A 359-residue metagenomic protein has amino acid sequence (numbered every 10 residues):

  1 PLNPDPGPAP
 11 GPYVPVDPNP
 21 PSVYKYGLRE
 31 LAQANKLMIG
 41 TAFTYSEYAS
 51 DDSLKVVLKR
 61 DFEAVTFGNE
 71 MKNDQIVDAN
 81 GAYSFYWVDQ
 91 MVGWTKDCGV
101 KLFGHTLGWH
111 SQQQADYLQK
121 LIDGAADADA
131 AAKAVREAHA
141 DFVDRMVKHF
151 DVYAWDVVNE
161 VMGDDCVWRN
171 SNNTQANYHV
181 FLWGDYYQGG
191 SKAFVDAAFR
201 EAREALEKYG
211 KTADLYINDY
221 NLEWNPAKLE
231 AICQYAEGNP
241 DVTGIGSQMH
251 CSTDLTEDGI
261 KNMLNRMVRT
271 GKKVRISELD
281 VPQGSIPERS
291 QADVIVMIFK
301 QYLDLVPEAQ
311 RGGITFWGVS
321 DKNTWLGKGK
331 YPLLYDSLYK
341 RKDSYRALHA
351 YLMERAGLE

Functional and structural regions predicted by a protein language model:
P1-K25: Bacterial Sec-dependent N-terminal signal peptides
P20, L28-R29, R60-D78, W87-Y216 (+4 more regions): Substrate-binding cleft and catalytic face of glycoside hydrolase catalytic domains, especially the flexible beta-alpha
P21-R29, H149, D156, V161-Q188 (+4 more regions): Aromatic-rich peripheral "rim/lid" segments of glycoside hydrolase catalytic domains that contact and position glycan
Y24-K25, E30-L37, T44-D52, N177-E288: Noncatalytic carbohydrate-binding groove/subsite architecture in carbohydrate-active enzymes
Y45-D61, R136-M146, N225-A236, I295-Y302: Short, acidic/polar
K55, A82-D89, D129-A140, D144 (+6 more regions): Non-membrane alpha-helical structural segments and their capping/turn regions in soluble enzymes
K101-L107, V242, M249-T256, W317-V319: His-enriched metal-coordination microenvironments in redox/metal-binding proteins
Y153, A213-L215, T243, Q310-G313: Residue-level recognition of the N-termini of beta-strands and the immediately preceding loop/turn
